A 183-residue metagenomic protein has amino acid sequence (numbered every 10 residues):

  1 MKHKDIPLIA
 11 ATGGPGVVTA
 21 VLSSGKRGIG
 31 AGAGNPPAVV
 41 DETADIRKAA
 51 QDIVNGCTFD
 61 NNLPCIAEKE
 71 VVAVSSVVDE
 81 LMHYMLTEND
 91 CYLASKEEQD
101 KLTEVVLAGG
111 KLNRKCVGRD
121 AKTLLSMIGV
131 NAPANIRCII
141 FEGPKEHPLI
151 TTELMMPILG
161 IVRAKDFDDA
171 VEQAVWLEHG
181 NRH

Functional and structural regions predicted by a protein language model:
M1-I6: A structured beta-alpha segment of the ubiquitous adenosine-cofactor-binding alpha/beta core
L8, K69-V71, H183: Hydrophobic beta-strand segments of well-ordered beta-sheets in folded domains
L8-I9, I29, Q51, T152: Short, flexible coil/turn micro-motifs enriched in small/turn-prone residues
L8-V21: Glycine-rich phosphate-binding loop
A10-T12, V39, V72, I161: Structural motif
G14, A33, M155: ATP/adenylate-binding site constellation spanning eukaryotic-like Ser/Thr protein kinases, ABC-transporter
T19-K145: ALDH superfamily catalytic-core signature
V130-H183: Conserved C-terminal structural/oligomerization subdomain of aldehyde/semialdehyde dehydrogenase
